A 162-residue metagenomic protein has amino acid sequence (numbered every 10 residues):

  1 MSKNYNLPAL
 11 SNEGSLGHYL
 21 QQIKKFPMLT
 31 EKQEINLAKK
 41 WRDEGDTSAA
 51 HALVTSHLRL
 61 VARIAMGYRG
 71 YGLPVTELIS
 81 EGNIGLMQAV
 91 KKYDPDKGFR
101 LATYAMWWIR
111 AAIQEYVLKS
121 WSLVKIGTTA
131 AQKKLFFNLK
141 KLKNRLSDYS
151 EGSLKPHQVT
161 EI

Functional and structural regions predicted by a protein language model:
S2-I126, A130-Y149, E161: Alpha-helical promoter-recognition and RNA polymerase-docking modules of transcription initiation factors, dominated by
L154-T160: Helix-turn-helix DNA-binding module
